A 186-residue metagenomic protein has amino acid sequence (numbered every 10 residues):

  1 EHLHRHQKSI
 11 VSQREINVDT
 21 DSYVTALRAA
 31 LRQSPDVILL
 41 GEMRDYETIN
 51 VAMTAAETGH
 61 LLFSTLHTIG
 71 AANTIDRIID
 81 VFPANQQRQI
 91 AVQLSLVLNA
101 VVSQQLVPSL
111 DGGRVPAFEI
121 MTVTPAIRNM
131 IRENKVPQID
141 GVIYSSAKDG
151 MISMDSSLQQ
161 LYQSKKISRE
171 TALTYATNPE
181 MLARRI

Functional and structural regions predicted by a protein language model:
E1-I186: Short, flexible helix-loop junctions that flank or precede catalytic/ligand sites
